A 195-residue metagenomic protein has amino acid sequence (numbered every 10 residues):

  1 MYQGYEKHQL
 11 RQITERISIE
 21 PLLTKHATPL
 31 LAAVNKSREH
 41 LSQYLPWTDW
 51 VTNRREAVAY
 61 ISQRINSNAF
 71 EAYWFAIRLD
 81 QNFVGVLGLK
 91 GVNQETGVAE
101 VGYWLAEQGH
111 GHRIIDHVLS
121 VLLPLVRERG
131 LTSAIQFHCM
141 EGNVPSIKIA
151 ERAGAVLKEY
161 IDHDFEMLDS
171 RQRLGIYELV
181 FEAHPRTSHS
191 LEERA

Functional and structural regions predicted by a protein language model:
M1-P29, A33-H40, W74-A195: Acyl-donor (CoA/ACP) binding surface of acyl/acetyltransferases
L22, A33, D49-E56, A69: Generic, well-ordered alpha-helical segments
S42-S62: Conserved GNAT-fold acetyl-CoA-binding loop/helix
T48, S62-F75: A short helix-loop-beta-strand connector motif used in the catalytic cores of GNAT acetyltransferases and, in some
